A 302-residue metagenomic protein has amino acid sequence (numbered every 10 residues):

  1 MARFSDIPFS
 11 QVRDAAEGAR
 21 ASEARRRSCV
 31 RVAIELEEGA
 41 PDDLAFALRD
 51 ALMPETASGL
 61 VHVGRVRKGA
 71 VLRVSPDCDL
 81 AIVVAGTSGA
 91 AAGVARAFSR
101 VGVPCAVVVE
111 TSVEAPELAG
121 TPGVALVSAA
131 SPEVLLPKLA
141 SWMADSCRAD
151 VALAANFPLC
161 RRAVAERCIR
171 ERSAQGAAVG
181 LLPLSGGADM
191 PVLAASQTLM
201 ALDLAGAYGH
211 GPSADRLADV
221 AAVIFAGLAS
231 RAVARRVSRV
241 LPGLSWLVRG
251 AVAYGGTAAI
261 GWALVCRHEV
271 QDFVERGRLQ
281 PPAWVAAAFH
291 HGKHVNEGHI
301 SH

Functional and structural regions predicted by a protein language model:
M1-K68, R73: Extended, compositionally biased accessory segments flanking or bridging domains
E35, V83, C105-V109: Short, hydrophobic beta-strand segments that form beta-sheet elements in well-ordered domains
L44, E55-K68, A97, G102-A155: Canonical P-loop GTPase G-domain recognition
D79-A91, S112: Conserved Switch II/interswitch segment of TRAFAC-class P-loop GTPases
A106, F225-L228, V270: Anionic, Ser/Thr-rich low-complexity intrinsically disordered regions
R148-V164, C168, G176: Active-site helix-to-loop segments that bind/position phosphate- or nucleotide-bearing substrates and donors across
A165-A259: Membrane-inserting effector segments that mediate pore formation, membrane fusion, or transient membrane insertion
A251-H302: Charge-biased C-terminal accessory regions appended to nucleic-acid-, cytoskeletal NTPase
